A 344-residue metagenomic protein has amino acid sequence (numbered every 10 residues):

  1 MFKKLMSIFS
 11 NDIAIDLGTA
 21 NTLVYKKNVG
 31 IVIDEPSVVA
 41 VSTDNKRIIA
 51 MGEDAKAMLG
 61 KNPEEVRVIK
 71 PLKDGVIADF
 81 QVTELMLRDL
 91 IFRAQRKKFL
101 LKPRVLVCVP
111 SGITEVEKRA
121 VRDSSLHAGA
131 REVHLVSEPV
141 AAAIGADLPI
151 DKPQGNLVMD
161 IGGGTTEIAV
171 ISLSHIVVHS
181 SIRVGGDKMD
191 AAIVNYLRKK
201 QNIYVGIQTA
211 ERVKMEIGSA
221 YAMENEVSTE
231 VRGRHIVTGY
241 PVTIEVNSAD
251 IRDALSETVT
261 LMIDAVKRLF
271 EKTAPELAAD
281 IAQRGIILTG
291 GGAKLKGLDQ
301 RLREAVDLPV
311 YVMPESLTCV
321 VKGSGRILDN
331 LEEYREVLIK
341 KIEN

Functional and structural regions predicted by a protein language model:
M1-I161, A169-I287, A293-N344: Nucleotide/phosphate-binding catalytic cleft detector across ATP-hydrolyzing and phosphate-transferring enzymes
